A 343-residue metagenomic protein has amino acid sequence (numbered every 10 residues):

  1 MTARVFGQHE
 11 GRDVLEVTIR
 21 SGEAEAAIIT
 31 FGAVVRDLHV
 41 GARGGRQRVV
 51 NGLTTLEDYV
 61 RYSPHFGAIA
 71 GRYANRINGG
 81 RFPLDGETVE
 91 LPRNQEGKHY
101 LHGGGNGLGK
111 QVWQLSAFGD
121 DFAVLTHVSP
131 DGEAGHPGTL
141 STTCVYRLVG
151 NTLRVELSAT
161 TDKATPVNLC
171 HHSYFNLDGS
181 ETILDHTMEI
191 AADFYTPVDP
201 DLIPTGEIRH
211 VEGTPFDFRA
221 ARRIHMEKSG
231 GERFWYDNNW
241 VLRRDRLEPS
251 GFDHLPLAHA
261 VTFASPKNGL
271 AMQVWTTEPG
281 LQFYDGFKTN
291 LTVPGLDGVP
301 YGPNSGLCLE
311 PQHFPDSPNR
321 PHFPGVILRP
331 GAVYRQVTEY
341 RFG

Functional and structural regions predicted by a protein language model:
M1-G343: An exposed, glycine/acidic-rich loop-and-rim segment of catalytic or binding clefts
